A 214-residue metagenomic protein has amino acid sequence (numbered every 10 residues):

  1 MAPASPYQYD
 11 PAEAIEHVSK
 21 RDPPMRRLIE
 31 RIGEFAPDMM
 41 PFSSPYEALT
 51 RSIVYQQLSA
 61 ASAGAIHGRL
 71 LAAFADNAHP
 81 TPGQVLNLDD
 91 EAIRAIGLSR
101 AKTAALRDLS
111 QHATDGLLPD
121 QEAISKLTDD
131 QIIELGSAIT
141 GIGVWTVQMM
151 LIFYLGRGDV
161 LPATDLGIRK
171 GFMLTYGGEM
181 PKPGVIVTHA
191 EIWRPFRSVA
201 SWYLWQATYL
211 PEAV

Functional and structural regions predicted by a protein language model:
M1-P37, A104, L117-P119, D129-D130 (+1 more regions): C-terminal accessory module of base-excision DNA glycosylases/AP lyases that mediates lesion recognition and DNA
A14, R21, M25, P45-Y46 (+2 more regions): Short N-terminal amphipathic alpha-helix/helix-capping patch enriched in small hydrophobics with frequent Ser/Thr
R26, L58-S59, A63-I139, I192-R194: Alpha-helical ds-nucleic-acid-binding substructure associated with the helix-hairpin-helix region of base-excision DNA
R27-L28, G33-E34, M40-P41, Y46 (+2 more regions): Short leucine-rich amphipathic alpha-helices used at interfaces
M40-E47, G97-R100, A190-R197: Structural motif
E47, N87, Q148: Acidic/polar active-site rim loop that often engages polyanionic ligands
L49-I53, Q57: Short, aromatic/basic-rich helix-turn unit that serves as a nucleic-acid recognition element
S52, E134, V187-T188: Active-site phosphate/pyrophosphate- and oxyanion-stabilizing loops and adjacent acidic/basic residues in soluble
